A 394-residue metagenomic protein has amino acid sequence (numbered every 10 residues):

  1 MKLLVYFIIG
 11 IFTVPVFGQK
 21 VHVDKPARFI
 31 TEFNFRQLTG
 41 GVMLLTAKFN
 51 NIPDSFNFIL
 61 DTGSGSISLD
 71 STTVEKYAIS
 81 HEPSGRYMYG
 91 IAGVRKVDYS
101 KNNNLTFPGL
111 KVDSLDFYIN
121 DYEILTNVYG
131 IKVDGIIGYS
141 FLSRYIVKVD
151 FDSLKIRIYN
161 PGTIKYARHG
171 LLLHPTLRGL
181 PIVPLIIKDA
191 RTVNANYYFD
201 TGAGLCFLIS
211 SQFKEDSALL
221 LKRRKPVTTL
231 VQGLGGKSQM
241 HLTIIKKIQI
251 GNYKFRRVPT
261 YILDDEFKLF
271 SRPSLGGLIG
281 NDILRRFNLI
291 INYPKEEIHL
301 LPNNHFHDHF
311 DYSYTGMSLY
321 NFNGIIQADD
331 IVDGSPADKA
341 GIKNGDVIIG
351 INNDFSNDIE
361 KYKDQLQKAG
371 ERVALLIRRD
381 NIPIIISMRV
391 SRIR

Functional and structural regions predicted by a protein language model:
M1-D24: Bacterial Sec-dependent N-terminal signal peptides
F17-R394: Pepsin/retropepsin-fold aspartyl endopeptidases
